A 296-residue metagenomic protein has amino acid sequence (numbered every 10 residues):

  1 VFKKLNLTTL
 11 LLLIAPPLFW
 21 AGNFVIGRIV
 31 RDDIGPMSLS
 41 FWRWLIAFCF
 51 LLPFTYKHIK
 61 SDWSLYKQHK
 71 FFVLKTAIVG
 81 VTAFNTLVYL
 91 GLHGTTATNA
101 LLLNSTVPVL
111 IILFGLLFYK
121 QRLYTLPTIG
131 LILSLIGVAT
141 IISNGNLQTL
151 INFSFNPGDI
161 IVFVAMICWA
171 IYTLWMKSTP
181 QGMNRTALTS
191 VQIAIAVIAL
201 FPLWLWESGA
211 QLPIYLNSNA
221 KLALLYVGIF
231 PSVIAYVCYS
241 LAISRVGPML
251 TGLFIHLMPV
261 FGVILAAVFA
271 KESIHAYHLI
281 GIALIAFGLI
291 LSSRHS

Functional and structural regions predicted by a protein language model:
V1-S38, I151-S178, I198: Glycine-/small-residue-enriched transmembrane alpha-helix faces in small-molecule transporters and effluxers
F2, L11, R43-L45, S143-N144 (+2 more regions): C-terminal-most transmembrane helix of multi-pass membrane proteins
L18, N23, I46-F50, L103-L117 (+5 more regions): Alpha-helical transmembrane segments of compact multi-pass small-molecule transporters, enriched in specific families
F19, N23-F24, L52-N104, T140 (+1 more regions): Specific transmembrane alpha-helical segments of multi-pass solute transporters/efflux pumps, especially DMT/EamA
V25-D33, H93, I142-F155, L205-N219 (+2 more regions): Membrane-interface helix termini and inter-helical loops of multi-pass transporters
S40-W42, N85, N99-T106, W175-I198 (+1 more regions): Helix-helix packing/entry segments at the starts of transmembrane helices
L51, I111-L113, L117, Q148-S208 (+2 more regions): Transmembrane alpha-helical segments that form core, pore/gating elements of small-molecule transporters/exporters
S64-F72, L101-N104, K120-T140, F155-D159 (+2 more regions): Loop-to-transmembrane alpha-helix entry segments
